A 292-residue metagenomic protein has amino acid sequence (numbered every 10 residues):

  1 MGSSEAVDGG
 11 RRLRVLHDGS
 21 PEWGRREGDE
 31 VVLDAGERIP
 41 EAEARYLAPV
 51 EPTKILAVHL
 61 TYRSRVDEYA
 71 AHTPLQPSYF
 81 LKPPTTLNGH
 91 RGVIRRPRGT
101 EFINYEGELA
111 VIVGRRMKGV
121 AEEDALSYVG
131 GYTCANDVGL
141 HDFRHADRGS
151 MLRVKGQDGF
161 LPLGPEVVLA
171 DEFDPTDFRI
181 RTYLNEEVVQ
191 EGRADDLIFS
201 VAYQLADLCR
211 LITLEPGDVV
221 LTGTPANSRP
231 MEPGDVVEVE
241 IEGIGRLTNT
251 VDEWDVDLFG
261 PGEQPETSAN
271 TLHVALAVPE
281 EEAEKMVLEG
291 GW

Functional and structural regions predicted by a protein language model:
M1-P77, D171-F173, L258-W292: N-terminal non-catalytic cap/leader segment that marks the start of a structured domain
G2, R65, H141-W292: Catalytic-pocket segment enriched in acidic/His residues
D18-G19, R26-E30, V113-R115, N185-E186 (+1 more regions): Short acidic-glycine loop/turn motifs at beta-strand connectors
A35-G36, G92, G99, E242 (+1 more regions): Surface loops and adjacent helix of pleckstrin homology
E37-E41, R91-I94, Y203, T222: Short gly/ser/thr-rich secondary-structure transition/capping motifs
A44, P97-G99, L208, P225: Short, solvent-exposed loop/turn positions at domain surfaces that link secondary-structure elements or cap domain
P52-A202, L211, P265: Glycine-enriched loop-and-adjacent helix/strand subsegments that border the catalytic/binding cleft of enzyme cores
